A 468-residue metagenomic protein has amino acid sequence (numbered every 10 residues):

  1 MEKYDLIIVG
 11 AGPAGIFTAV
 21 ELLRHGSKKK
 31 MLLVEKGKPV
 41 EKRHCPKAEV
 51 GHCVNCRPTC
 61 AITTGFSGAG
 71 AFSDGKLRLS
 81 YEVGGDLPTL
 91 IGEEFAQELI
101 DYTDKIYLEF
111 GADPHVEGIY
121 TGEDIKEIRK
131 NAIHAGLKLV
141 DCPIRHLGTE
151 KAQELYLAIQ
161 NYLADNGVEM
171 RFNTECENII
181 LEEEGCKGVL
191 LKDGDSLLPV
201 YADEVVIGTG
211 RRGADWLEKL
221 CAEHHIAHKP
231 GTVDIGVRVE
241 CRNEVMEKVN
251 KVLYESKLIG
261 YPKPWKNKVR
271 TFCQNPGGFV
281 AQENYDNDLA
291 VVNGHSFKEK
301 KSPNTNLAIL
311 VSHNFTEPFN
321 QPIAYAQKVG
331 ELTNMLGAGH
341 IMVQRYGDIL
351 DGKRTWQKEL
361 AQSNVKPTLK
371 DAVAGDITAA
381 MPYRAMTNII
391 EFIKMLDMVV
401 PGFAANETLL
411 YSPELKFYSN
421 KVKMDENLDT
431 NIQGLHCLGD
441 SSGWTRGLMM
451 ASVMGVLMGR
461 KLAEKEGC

Functional and structural regions predicted by a protein language model:
M1-G84, G122-C468: Residues forming the flavin
R57-P58, G65-G118: Dinucleotide-binding Rossmann-like beta1-alpha1 core, especially the glycine-rich loop that anchors the ADP
